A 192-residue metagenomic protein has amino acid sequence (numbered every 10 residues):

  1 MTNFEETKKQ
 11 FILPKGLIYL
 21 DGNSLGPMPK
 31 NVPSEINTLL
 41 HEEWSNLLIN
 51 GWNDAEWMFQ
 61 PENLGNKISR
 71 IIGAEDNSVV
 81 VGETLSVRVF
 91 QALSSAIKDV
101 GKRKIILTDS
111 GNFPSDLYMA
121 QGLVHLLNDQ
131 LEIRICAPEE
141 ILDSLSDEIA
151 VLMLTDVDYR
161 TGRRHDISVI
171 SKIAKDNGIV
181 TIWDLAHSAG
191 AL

Functional and structural regions predicted by a protein language model:
M1-L192: Pyridoxal 5′-phosphate
